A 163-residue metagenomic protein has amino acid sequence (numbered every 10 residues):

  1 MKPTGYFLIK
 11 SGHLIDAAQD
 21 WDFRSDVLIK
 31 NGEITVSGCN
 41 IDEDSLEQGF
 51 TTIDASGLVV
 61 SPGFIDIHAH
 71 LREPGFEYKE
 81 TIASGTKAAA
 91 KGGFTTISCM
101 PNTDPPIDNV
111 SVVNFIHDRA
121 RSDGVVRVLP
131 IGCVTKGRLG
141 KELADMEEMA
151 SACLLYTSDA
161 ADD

Functional and structural regions predicted by a protein language model:
K2-P62: Histidine-rich, glycine-flanked metal-binding segment
I15, M100, V134: Conserved residues at the C-terminal ends of beta-strands
G49, F94, V125-R127: A generic structural signal for alpha->beta connector loops
S56-D123: Metal-associated gating/positioning segment near the N- to mid-region
I65-I67, I97, L129-G132, Y156: Hydrophobic faces of well-ordered beta-strands that scaffold small-molecule active sites in alpha/beta enzyme cores
T135-L139: Active-site beta->alpha loop and helix N-cap motifs at the rims of alpha/beta catalytic domains
A144-L154: Histidine/acidic residue-rich metal-binding segments in metalloenzymes
Y156-D163: Conserved small/polar residues in nucleotide/adenosyl-binding loops
